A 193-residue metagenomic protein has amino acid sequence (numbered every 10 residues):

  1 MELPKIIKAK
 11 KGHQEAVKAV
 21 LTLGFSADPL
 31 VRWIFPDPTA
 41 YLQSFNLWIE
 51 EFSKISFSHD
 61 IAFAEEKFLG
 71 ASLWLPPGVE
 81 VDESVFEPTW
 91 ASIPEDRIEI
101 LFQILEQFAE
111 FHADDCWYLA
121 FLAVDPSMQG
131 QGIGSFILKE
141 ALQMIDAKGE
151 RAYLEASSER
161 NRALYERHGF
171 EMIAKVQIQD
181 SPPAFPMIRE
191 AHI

Functional and structural regions predicted by a protein language model:
K5-A19, A27: A short beta-loop-alpha structural element at the N-terminal edge of CoA-dependent acyl/N-acetyltransferase catalytic
P38-I61: Active-site rim helix/loop that mediates acceptor-substrate recognition in acyltransferases
S56-S72: Conserved beta-hairpin
A71-A123, Q129, Q179: Conserved acyl-donor/pantetheine-binding loop and adjacent beta-alpha core of acyl/acetyltransferases and related
D115-Y118, M144-S157: Conserved GNAT acetyl-CoA-binding A-motif
F121-Q129, Y153-A163, Q179-P182, E190-A191: Conserved beta-strand-loop-alpha-helix junction that forms the acyl-donor binding cleft
V124, G130-Q143, R167: Conserved acetyl-CoA-binding loop-helix of GNAT-fold acetyltransferases
S135, A147-G149, S158-K175, Q179: Conserved active-site alpha-helix within GNAT-family acetyltransferase domains
